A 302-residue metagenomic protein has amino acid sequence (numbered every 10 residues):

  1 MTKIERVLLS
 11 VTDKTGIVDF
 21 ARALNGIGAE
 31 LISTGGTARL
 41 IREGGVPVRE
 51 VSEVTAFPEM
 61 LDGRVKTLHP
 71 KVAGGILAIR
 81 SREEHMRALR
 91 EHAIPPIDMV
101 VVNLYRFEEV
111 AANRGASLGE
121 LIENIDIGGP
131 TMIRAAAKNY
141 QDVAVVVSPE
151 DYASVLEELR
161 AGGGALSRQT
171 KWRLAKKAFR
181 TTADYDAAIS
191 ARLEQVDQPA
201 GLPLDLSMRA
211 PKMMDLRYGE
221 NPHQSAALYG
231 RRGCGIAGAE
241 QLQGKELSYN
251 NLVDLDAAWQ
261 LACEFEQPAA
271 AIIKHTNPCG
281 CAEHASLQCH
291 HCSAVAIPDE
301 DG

Functional and structural regions predicted by a protein language model:
M1-V54: N-terminal glycine-/serine-/threonine-rich phosphate-binding loop
K3-V7, P70-G75, L118, G238-Y249: Short, basic, glycine/proline-bearing loop/turn elements
S10, L77, V100-Y105, D126 (+3 more regions): Short beta-strand segments
D19-A21, R42-V46, E53, E59-G63 (+9 more regions): Short acidic, glycine/serine/threonine-rich loops at helix termini
G36-F107: Glycine-rich nucleotide/cofactor/substrate-binding loop typically near the N-terminus or early in the first domain
M99-E123, I127-L166, G233-A239: A short, charged helix-loop
E150-G302: Active-site loops and adjacent core secondary-structure elements that bind or stabilize anionic groups
